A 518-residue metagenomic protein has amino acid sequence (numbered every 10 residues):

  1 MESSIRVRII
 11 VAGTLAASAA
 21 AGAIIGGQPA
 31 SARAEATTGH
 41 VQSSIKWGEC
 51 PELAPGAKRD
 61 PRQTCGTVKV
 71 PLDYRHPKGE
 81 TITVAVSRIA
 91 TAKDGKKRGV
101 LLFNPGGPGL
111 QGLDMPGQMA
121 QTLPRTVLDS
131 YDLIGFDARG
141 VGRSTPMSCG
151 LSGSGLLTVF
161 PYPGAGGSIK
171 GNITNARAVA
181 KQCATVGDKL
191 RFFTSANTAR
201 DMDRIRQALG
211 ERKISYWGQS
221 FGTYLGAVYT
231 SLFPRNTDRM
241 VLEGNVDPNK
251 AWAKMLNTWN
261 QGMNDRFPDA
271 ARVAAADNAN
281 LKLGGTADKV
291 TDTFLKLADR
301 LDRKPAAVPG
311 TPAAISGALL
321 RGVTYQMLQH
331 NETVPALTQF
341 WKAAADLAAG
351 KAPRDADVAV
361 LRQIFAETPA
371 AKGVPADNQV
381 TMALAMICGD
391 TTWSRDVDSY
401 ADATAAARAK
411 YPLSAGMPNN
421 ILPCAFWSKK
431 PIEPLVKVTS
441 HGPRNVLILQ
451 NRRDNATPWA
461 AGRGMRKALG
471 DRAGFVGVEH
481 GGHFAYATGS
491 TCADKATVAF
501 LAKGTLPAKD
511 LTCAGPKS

Functional and structural regions predicted by a protein language model:
M1-R33, V68, M202: Secretory targeting and sorting signals
I5-A16, T291, L337, T381 (+1 more regions): Generic alpha-helix initiation/capping and coil-helix boundary signal
I5-R6, T14, I24, N175 (+3 more regions): Residues at the start of alpha-helices and the adjacent loop-to-helix junctions
R6-A12, Q42, A180, A359-L361: N-terminal non-cleavable signal-anchor helices
A30-C50, M119-A120, D132, V334-I364: An N-terminal domain-start capping segment
A36-L319, A385-S518: Gly/Pro-rich cap/lid or specificity-loop segments adjacent to the active site
D277-L384: Alpha/beta-hydrolase-fold enzymes
